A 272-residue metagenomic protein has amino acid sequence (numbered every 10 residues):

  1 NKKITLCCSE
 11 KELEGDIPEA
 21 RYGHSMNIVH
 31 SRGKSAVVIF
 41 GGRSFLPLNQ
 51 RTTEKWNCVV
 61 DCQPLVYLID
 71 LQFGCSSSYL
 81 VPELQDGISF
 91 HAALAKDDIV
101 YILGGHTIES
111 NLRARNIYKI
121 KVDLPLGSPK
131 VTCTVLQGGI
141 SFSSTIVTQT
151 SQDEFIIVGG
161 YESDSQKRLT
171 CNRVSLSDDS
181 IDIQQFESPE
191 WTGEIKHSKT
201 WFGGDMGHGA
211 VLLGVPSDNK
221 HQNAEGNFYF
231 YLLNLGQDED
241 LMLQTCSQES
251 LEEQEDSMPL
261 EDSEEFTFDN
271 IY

Functional and structural regions predicted by a protein language model:
N1-Y272: Kelch-like beta-propeller repeat domains
